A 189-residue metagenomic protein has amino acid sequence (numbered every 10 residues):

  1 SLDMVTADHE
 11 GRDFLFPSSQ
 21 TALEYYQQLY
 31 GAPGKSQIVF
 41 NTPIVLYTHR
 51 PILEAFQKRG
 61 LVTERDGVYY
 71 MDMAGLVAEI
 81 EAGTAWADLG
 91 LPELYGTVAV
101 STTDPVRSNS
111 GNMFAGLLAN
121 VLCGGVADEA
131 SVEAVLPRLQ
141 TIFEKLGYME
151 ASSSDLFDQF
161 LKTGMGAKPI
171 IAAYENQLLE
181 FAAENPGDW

Functional and structural regions predicted by a protein language model:
S1-G96, R107: N-terminal segment of the mature folded domain
V5, A99-P105, F143-G147: Second-shell loop/turn segments in exported
H9-E10, P17, P105-N112, A151 (+1 more regions): Soluble non-cytosolic domains of exported or imported proteins
F14, V100, D188-W189: Generic preference for hydrophobic/aromatic residues in regular secondary structure cores
Y26-Q27, V98, Q140, D158: General secondary-structure edge motif
H49, T103-P105, Y174: Structured loops at beta-to-helix junctions and adjacent beta-edge loops in soluble globular domains
L89-C123: Extracytoplasmic/periplasmic solute-binding protein
M113-W189: Ligand-binding pocket segment of bilobal, Venus flytrap-like solute-binding proteins
